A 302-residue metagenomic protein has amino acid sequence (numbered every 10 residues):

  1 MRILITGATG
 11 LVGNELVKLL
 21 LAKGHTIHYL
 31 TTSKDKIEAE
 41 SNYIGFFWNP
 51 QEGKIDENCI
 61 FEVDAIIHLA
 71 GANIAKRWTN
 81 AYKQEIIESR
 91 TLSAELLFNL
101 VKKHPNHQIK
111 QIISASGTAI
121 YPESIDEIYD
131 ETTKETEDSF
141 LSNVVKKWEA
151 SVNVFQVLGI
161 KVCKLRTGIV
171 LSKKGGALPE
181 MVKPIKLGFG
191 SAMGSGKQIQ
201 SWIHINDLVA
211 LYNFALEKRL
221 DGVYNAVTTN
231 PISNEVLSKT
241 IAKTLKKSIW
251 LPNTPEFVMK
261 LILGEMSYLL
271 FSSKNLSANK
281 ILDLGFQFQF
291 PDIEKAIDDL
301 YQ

Functional and structural regions predicted by a protein language model:
R2, E217-E265, D298-Y301: Mid/C-terminal beta-alpha module of Rossmann-like enzyme folds, strongest in SDR-family dehydrogenases/epimerases
I3-K23: N-terminal Rossmann NAD(P)H-binding glycine-rich loop of SDR-like oxidoreductase domains
I44-L92: NAD(P)H-binding glycine-rich loop region in Rossmannoid oxidoreductase-like domains and their noncatalytic homologs
E88, I125-K164: Catalytic helix-loop patch of NAD(P)-dependent Rossmann-fold dehydrogenases
E95-D138: Conserved Rossmann-fold NAD(P)-dependent oxidoreductase catalytic core, especially the SDR/UDP-sugar
N153-Q156, K161-K164, G168-I199, I241: NAD(P)-dependent short-chain dehydrogenase/reductase
V182-G190, Q198-P231: Alpha-helical substrate-binding/gating segment
Y268-Q302: C-terminal amphipathic/interface module of NAD(P)-dependent oxidoreductases and related NAD-binding regulators
